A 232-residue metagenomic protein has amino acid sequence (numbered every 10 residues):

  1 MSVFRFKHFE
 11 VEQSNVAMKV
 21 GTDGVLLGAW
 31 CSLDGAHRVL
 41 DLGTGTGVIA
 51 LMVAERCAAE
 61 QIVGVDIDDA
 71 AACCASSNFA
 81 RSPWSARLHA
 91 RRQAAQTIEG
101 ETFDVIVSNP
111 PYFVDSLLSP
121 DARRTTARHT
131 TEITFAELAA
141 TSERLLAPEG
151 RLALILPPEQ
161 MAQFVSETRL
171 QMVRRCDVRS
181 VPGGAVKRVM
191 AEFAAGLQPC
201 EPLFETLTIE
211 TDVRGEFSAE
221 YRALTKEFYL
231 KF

Functional and structural regions predicted by a protein language model:
S2-R38, T44-T46, L51-R56, E192 (+1 more regions): SAM-dependent Rossmann-like transferase core, predominantly class I methyltransferases with a strong bias toward
H8, A59, S85-R87, E149 (+1 more regions): A generic structural signal for alpha->beta connector loops
E12, V63, H89-R91, V173-C176: General small-molecule cofactor/ligand-binding pocket signal
V16, V20, E132-V186: Conserved Class I SAM-dependent methyltransferase catalytic core
L26-S108, V114-P120: Conserved SAM/SAH cofactor-binding pocket of Class I
L27, N109, L138, F193: Residue-level signal for inorganic ion chemistry
P110-E137: Mobile active-site "lid"/loop adjacent to the S-adenosyl-L-methionine
A185-F232: SAM/dcSAM-binding transferase cores
